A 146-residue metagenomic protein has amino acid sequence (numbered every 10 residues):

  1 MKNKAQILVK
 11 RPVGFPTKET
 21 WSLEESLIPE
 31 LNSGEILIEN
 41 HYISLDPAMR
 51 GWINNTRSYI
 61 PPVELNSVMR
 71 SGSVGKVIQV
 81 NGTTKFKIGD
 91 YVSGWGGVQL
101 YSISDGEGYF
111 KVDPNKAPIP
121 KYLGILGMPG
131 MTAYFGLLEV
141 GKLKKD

Functional and structural regions predicted by a protein language model:
M1-K4: Extreme N-terminal starter segment of soluble prokaryotic enzymes
P12-K18, P47-A48: Short N-terminal binding/cap micro-motifs at the start of the first secondary-structure element
P16-L27: Short glycine/threonine/proline-enriched tight-turn/helix- or strand-capping micro-motif at secondary-structure
I28-L45, I53-V98: Glycine-rich beta-strand-centered segment in the early N-terminal region that forms part of a ligand/cofactor-binding
S71-V74, K85-D146: NAD(P)H dinucleotide-binding glycine-rich loop of Rossmann-like/cofactor-binding domains, especially the beta1-alpha1
